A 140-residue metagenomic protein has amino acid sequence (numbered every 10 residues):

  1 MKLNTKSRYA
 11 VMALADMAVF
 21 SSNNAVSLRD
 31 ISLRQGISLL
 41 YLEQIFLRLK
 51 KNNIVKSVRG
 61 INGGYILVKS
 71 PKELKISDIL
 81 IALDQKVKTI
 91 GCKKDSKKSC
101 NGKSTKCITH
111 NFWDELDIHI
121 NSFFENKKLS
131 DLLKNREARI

Functional and structural regions predicted by a protein language model:
A10-S22: Short amphipathic alpha-helical interface segments
V19-S22, L33, K51: The C-terminal cap of the DNA-recognition helix in HTH/winged-HTH DNA-binding domains, marking the helix-to-coil
V26-G36: A short alpha-helical element within helix-turn-helix/winged-helix DNA-binding domains across DNA-binding proteins
L40: Key DNA-contact positions within bacterial/archaeal DNA-binding proteins
I45-K50: Basic amphipathic alpha-helical segments that dock to polyanions
I54-N62, I66-L67: Beta-hairpin "wing" of winged helix-turn-helix
V68-I140: Non-DNA-binding regulatory cores of transcription-related proteins, predominantly C-terminal effector-binding
